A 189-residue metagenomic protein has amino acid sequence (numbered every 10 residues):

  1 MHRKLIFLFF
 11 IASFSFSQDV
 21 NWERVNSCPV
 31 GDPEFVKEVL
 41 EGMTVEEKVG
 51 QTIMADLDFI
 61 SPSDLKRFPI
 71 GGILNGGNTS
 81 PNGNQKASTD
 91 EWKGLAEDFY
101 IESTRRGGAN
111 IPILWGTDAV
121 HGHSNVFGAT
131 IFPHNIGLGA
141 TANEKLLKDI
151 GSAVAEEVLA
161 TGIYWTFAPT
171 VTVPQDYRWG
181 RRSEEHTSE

Functional and structural regions predicted by a protein language model:
K4-S13: Sec-dependent N-terminal signal peptides
Q18-E184, S188: N-terminal beta-rich core of secreted/periplasmic extracellular enzymes
